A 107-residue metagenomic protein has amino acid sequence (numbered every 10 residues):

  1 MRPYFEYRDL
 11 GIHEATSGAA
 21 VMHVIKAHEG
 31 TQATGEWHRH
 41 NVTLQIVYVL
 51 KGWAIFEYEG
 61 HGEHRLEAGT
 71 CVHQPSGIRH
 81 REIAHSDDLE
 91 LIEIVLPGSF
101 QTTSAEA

Functional and structural regions predicted by a protein language model:
M1-H38, T43-L44: A short glycine-rich, His/Asp/Glu-containing loop-to-beta-strand
V24-K26, T70, H80: Hydrophobic/aromatic beta-strand elements that line small-molecule binding cavities or substrate pockets in beta-rich
T34-N41, Y58, H64, I83-A84: Short histidine-centered beta-strand/loop micro-motifs that create catalytic or ligand/metal-coordination sites
Q45, G52-E57, C71: Short beta-strand segments in beta-sandwich/barrel cores
K51, E59, I94-L96: Cofactor-binding loop segments of dinucleotide-utilizing enzymes, especially the Rossmann-like FAD- and NAD(P)+-binding
W53-I55, R79, D88: Structural motif
G60-G77: Short acidic-glycine-tyrosine-enriched beta hairpin
R81-A107: Double-stranded beta-helix
